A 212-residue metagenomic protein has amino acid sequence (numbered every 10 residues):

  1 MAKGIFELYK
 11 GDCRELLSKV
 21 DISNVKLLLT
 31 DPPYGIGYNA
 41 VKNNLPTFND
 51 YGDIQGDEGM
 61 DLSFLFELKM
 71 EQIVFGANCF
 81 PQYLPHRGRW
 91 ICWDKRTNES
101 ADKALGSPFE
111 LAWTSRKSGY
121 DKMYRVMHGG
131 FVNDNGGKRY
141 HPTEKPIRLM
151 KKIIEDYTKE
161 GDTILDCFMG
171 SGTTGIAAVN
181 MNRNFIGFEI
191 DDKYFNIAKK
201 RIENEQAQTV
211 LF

Functional and structural regions predicted by a protein language model:
M1-L165, T173-F212: Class I S-adenosyl-L-methionine-dependent methyltransferase catalytic core
F168: Conserved glycine-centered beta->alpha loop in an early N-terminal alpha/beta scaffold
